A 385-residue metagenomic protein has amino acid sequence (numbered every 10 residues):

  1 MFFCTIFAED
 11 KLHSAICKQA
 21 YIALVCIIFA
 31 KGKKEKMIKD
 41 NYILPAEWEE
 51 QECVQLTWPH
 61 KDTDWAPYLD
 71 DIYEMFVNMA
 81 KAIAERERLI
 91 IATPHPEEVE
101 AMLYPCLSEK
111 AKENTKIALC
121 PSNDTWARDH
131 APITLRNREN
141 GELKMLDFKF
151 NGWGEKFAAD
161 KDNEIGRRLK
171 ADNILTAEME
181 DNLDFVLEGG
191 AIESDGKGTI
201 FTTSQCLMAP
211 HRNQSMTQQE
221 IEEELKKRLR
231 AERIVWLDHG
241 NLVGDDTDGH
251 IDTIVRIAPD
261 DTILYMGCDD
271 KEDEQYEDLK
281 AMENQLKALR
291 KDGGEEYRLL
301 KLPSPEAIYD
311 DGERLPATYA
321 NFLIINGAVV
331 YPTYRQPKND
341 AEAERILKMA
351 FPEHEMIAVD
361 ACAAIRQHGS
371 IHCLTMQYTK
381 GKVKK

Functional and structural regions predicted by a protein language model:
A8-D10, I27-A30: Low-complexity, intrinsically disordered tandem-repeat tracts enriched in small residues
D10-H13, Y21: Intrinsic-disorder-associated, low-complexity terminal segments enriched in Asp/Asn/His/Tyr and depleted of Lys/Arg
G32-K34: Intrinsically disordered, glycine-rich low-complexity segments
M37-K385: The feature marks the mature, well-folded catalytic cores of soluble enzymes
